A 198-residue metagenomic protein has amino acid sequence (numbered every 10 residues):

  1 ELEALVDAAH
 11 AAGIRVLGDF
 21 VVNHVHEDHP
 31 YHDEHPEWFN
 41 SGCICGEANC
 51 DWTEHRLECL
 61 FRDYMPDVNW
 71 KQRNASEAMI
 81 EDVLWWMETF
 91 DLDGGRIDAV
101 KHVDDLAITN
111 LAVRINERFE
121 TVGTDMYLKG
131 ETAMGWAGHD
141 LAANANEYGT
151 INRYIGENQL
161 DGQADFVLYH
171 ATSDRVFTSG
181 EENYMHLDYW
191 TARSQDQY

Functional and structural regions predicted by a protein language model:
E1, E27, F61-S76, D93-V103 (+1 more regions): The substrate-binding groove and active-site-proximal loops of carbohydrate-active enzymes, especially glycoside
E1-W38, N74-A75, V83: Substrate-binding cleft of carbohydrate-active enzyme catalytic domains
L2, S41-D63, Y127, E131-W136: A short, conserved beta-to-alpha structural element at the edge of catalytic cores that scaffolds binding
V6, H10-I14, E81-L84, E88-G94 (+1 more regions): Active-site-proximal helices and loops of the catalytic beta/alpha 8
V22-L57, A143-R153, E157: Aromatic- and acidic-residue-enriched segments that line the glycan-binding/catalytic groove of carbohydrate-active
N23-H24, N69, N116: Asparagine-centered polar/low-complexity signal
E58, A75, L111: Lipid deacylating catalytic domains
